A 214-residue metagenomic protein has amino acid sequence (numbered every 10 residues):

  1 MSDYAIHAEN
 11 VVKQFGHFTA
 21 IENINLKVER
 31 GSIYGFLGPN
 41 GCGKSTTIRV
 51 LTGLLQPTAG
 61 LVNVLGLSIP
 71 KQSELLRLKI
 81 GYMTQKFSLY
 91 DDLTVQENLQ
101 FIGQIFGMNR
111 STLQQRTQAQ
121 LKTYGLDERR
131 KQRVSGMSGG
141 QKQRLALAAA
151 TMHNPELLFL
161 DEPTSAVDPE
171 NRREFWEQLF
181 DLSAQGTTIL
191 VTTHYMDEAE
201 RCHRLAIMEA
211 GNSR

Functional and structural regions predicted by a protein language model:
G60-S68, L75-L76: Conserved ABC transporter NBD signature motif
D92, R133-M137: Conserved ABC ATPase signature
Q100, Q104, S111-R129: Conserved ABC ATPase "signature" region
N154: Conserved catalytic motifs of ABC-family nucleotide-binding domains
L158-D161: Catalytic Walker B motif of ABC-type/P-loop ATPase nucleotide-binding domains
R173-Q185, D197: Helical segment within the ABC ATPase nucleotide-binding domain
